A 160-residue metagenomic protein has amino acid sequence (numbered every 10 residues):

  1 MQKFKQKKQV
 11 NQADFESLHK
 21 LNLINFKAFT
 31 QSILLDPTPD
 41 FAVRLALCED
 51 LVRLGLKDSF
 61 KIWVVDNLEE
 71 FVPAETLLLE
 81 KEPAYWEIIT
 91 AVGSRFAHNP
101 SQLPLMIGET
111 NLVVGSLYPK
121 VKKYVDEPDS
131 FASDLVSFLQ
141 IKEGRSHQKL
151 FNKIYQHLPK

Functional and structural regions predicted by a protein language model:
M1, K7-V10: Alpha-helical protein-protein interaction scaffolds
Q2, L23-L35, L56-V65: Amphipathic alpha-helical scaffolding segments comprising HEAT/armadillo-like alpha-solenoid repeats
K8-Q9, P39-F41, F71: Alpha-helix N-cap/helix-start positions at coil->helix boundaries
N11-L21, S32, A42-L54: Structural detector for internal amphipathic alpha-helices that build alpha-solenoid repeat scaffolds
N22-F26, T38, G55-L56, V114 (+1 more regions): Short alpha-helix boundary/capping elements
I33, E49, D66-E70: Electrostatic interaction modules used in gene-expression and signaling proteins
P39-L47, S59, E75: Boundary/linker segments of alpha-helical solenoid repeat arrays
E69-K160: Charged, low-complexity intrinsically disordered regulatory/assembly segments
